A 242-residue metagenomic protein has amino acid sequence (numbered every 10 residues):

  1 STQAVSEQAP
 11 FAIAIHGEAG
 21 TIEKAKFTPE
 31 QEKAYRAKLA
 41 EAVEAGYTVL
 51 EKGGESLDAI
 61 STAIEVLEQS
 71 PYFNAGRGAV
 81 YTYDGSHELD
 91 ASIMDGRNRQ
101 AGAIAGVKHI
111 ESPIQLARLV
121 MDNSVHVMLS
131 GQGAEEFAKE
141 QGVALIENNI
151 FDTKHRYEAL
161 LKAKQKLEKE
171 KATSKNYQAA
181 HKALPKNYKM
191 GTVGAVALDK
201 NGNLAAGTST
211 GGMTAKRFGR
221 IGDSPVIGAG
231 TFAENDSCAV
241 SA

Functional and structural regions predicted by a protein language model:
S1-Q3: Hydrophobic h-region of N-terminal signal peptides that target proteins for export in Gram-negative bacteria
V5-A242: Alpha/propeptide regions of enzymes that mature by internal proteolysis
